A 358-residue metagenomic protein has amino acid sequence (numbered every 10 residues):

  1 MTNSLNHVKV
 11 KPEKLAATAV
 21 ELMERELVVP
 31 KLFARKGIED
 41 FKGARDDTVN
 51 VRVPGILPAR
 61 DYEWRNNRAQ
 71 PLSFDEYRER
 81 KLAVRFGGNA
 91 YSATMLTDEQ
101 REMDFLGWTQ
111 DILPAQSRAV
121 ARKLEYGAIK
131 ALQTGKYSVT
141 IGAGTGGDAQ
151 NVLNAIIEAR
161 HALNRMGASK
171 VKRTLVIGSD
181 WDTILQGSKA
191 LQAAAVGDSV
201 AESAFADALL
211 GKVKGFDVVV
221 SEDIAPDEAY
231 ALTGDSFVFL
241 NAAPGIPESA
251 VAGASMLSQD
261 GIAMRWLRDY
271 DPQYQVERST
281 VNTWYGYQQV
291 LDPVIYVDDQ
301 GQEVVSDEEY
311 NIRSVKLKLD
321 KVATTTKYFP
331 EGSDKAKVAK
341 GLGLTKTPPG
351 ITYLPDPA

Functional and structural regions predicted by a protein language model:
M1-F86, T326-A358: N-terminal "assembly arms/tails" that initiate or stabilize quaternary assembly in self-assembling proteins
M1-K36, A93, D98-G107, A121-T140 (+7 more regions): Short, Lys/Arg-rich flexible segments
T2-H7, A252-A358: Extended, compositionally biased alpha-helical segments that mediate assembly or anchoring
K31-I38, R160-H161, A263-R265: Short alpha-helical segments and helix-capping/turn motifs at coil-helix boundaries
V51, E79-I141, M166-S179, V218 (+1 more regions): Long, contiguous amphipathic alpha-helices that act as assembly "spine/axial" helices in icosahedral shell and virion
P58-Y62, I184, E228: Short, solvent-exposed loop/turn elements at domain surfaces
K136-D217: Extended, solvent-exposed, turn-rich assembly/linker loops in the middle of proteins
G178, L210, F216-D269: Extended serine/threonine-enriched, polar tracts that run as long, contiguous segments within proteins
